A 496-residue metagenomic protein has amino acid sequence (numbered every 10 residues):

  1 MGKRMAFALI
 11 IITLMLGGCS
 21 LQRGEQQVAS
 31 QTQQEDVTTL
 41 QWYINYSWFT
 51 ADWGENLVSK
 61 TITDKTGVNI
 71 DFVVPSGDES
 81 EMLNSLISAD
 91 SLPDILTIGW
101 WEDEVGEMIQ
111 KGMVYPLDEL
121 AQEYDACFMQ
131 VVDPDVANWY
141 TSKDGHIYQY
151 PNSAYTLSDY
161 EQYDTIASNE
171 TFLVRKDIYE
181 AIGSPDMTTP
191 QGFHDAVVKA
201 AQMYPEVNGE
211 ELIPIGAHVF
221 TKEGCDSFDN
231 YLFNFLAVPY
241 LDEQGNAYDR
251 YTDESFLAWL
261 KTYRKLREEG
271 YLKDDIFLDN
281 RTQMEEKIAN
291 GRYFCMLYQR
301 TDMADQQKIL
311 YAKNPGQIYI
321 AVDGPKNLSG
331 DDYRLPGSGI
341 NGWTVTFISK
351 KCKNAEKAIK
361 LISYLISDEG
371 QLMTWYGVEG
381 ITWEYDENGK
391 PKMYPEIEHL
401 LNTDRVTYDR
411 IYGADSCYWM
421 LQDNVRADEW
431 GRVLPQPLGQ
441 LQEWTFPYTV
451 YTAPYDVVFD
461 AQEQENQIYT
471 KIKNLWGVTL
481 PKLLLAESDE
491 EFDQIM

Functional and structural regions predicted by a protein language model:
G2-Q22: Sec-dependent N-terminal signal peptides of Gram-positive bacterial secreted proteins and lipoproteins
C19-G192, G224-N230, V238-D242, N246-Y251 (+2 more regions): Conserved N-terminal structural module of periplasmic/extracytoplasmic solute-binding proteins
V28-Q31, L57-K60, E102-G106, C127 (+6 more regions): Intrinsically disordered, low-complexity boundary segments flanking structured domains
D36-L40, T66-I70, D90-D94, M113-Y115 (+6 more regions): Loop/turn elements at helix/coil->beta-strand transitions in domains of secreted/extracellular proteins
N56-V74, S85, I178-Y179, R250-I276 (+3 more regions): Extracytoplasmic/periplasmic ligand-capture domains
G106-E107, H218-D242, R264-Q422: Extracytoplasmic/periplasmic substrate-binding proteins
D118, Y124, H146, P151-E223 (+6 more regions): Helix-loop-helix "hinge/cap" segment bordering the ligand-binding cleft or interdomain interface
D368-P481, E487: Conserved small-residue motifs centered on glycine
